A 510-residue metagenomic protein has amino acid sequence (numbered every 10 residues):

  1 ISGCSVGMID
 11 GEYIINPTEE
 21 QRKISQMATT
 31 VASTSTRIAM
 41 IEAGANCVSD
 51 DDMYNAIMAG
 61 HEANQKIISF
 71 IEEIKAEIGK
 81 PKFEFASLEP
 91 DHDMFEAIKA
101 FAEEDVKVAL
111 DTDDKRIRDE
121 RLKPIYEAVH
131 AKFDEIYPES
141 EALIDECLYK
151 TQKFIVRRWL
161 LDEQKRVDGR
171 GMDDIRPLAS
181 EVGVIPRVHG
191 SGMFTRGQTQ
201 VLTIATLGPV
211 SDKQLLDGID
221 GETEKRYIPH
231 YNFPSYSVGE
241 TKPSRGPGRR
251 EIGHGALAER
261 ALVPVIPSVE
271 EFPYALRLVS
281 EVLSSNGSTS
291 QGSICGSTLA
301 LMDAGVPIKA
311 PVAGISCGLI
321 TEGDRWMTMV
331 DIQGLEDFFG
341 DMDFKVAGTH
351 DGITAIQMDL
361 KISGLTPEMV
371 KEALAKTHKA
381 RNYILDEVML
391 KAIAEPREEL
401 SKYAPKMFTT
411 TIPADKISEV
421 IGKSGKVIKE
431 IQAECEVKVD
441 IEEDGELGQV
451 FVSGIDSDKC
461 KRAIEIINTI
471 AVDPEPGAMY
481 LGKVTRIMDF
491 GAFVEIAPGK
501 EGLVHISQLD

Functional and structural regions predicted by a protein language model:
I1, I136-E141, D145, D212-P234 (+4 more regions): Conserved glycine-bearing catalytic or ligand-binding loops at nucleotide- and phosphate-handling centers of large
I1-D113, L301-E398: Mobile "lid/hinge" segments at catalytic clefts and subdomain interfaces of large enzymes
C4, M40-E42, I228-N232, E240 (+3 more regions): Glycine- and acidic-rich phosphate- and metal-coordinating loops
M8-D10, V31-S33, E42-A45, A205-L207 (+11 more regions): Flexible glycine-/small-residue-rich
E42, V184, H189-Y274, G352-I362 (+1 more regions): Glycine-rich, flexible beta-strand/loop modules in the N-terminal catalytic cores of phosphate-handling
I67-F85, R116-I117, P138-D145, L161-M172 (+4 more regions): Flexible, glycine/charged-enriched surface loops at secondary-structure junctions
A86-G221, P405-E419, V427, A433-E434: Extended amphipathic alpha-helical scaffolds
Y403-P405, T409-D510: Single-stranded RNA-binding regions, centering on S1/OB-family and related RNA-binding modules
